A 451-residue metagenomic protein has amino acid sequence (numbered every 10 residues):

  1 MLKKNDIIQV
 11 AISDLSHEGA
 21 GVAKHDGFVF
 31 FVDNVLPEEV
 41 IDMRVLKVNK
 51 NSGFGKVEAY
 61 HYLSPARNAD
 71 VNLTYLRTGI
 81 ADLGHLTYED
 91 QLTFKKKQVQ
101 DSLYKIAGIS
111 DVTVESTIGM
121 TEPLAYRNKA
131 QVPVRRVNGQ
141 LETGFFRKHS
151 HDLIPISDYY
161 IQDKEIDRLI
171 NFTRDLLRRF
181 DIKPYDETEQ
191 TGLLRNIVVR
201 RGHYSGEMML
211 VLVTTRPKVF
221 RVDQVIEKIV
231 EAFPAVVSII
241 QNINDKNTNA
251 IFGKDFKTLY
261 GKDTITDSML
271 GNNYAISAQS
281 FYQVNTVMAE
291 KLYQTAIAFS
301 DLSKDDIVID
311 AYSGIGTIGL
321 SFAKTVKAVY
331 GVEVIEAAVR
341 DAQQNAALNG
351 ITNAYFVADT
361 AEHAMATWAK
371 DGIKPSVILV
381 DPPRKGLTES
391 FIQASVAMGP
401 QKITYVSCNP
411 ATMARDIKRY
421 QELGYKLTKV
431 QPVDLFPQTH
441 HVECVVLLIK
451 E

Functional and structural regions predicted by a protein language model:
M1-L76, A107, Y355, H363: Terminal RNA-binding accessory module
L2-D6, H17, P217-E451: Rossmann-like S-adenosyl-L-methionine
G21-D26, G144-K148, V211-V213, A342: Short, acidic/hydrophobic/Gly-rich beta-strand patch recurrent on exposed beta strands that often constitutes part
H61-V71, L76-P184: Extended interfacial segments that mediate partner engagement and assembly in macromolecular machines
E115-E122, E187, N196, P432-L435: Short, solvent-exposed loop/turn elements at beta->coil junctions and helix N-caps that rim active or binding pockets
L153-R195, R216-I240: Internal alpha/beta scaffold segment
V198-G202, M208-K218: Carbohydrate-binding surface patches
